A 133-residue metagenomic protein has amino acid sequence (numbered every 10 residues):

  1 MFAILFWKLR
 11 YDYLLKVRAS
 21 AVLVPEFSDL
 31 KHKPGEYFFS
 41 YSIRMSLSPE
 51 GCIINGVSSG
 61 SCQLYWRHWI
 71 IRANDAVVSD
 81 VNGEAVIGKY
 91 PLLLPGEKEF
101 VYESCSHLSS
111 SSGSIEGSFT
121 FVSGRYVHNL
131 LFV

Functional and structural regions predicted by a protein language model:
M1-F38: Low-complexity, acidic Ser/Thr/Pro/Gly-rich terminal tails and inter-domain linkers that flank the onset of structured
L9, K33-F38, G60-Q63, L92-K98 (+1 more regions): A generic structural micro-feature
A21, R44-M45, S106, F121: Hydrophobic beta-strand positions in extracellular immunoglobulin-like domains
S28-D29, S48-V57, G124-N129: Short, cysteine-centered beta-strand-loop-beta hairpins and adjacent loop/turn segments enriched in charged/polar
F39-L47: Short, well-ordered beta-strand segments enriched in hydrophobic/aromatic residues
G51-D80, F121: Short acidic, flexible loop segments centered on an aromatic residue
A76-S112: Intrinsically disordered, low-complexity Pro/Gly/Ser/Thr-rich segments with frequent PxxP/GP/PP motifs and embedded
S106-V133: Terminal connector regions
